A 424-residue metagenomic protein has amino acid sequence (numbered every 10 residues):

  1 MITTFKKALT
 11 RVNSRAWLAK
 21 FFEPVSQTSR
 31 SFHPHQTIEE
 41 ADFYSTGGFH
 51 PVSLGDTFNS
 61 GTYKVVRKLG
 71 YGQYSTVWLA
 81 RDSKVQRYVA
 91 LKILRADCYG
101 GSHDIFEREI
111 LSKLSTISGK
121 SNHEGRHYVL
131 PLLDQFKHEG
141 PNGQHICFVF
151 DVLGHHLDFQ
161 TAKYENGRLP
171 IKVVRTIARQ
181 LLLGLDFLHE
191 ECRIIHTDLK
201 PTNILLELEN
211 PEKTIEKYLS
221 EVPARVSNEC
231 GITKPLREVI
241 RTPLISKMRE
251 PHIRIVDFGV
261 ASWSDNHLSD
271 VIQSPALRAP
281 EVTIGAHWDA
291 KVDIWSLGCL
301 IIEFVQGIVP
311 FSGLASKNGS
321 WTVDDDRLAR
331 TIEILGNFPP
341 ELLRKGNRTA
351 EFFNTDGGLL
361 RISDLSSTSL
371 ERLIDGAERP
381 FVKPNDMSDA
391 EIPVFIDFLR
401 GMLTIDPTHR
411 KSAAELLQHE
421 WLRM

Functional and structural regions predicted by a protein language model:
L54-D56, T76-A96: Glycine-rich ATP phosphate-binding loop
V65-Q73, V77: Protein kinase glycine-rich loop
N122-I171, H252: Conserved structural core of kinase catalytic domains
K137-G143, H252, G259-N266, I332-F398: C-terminal lobe substrate-recognition/regulatory segment of protein kinase catalytic domains
H189-E207, P211-S246: Catalytic-loop of the protein kinase fold
D293: Conserved catalytic-loop aspartate of Hanks-type protein kinases
